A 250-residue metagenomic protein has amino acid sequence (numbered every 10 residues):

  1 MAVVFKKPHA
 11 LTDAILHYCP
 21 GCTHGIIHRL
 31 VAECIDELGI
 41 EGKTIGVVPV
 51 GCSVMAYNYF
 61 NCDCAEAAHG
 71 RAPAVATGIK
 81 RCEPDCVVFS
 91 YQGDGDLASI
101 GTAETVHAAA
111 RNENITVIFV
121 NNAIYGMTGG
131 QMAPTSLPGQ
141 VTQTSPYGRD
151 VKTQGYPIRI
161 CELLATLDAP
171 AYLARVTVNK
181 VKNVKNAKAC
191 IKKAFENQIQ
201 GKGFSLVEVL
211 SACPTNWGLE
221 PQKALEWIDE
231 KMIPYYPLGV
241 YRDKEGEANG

Functional and structural regions predicted by a protein language model:
M1-F89, Q200: Thiamine diphosphate
M1-V4, P8, D13, I199-G250: Flexible, low-complexity linker and terminal segments
V50-C52, N122-I124, K180, E208-N216: Glycine-rich beta-alpha junction loops
V50-G126, A189, K193: Thiamine diphosphate
C62-A65, A108, A133-L137, K223-E226: Short, hinge-like loop/turn segments at secondary-structure boundaries
T102-H107, M127-V141: Active-site-proximal loop->helix
A133-Q200: Conserved thiamine diphosphate
